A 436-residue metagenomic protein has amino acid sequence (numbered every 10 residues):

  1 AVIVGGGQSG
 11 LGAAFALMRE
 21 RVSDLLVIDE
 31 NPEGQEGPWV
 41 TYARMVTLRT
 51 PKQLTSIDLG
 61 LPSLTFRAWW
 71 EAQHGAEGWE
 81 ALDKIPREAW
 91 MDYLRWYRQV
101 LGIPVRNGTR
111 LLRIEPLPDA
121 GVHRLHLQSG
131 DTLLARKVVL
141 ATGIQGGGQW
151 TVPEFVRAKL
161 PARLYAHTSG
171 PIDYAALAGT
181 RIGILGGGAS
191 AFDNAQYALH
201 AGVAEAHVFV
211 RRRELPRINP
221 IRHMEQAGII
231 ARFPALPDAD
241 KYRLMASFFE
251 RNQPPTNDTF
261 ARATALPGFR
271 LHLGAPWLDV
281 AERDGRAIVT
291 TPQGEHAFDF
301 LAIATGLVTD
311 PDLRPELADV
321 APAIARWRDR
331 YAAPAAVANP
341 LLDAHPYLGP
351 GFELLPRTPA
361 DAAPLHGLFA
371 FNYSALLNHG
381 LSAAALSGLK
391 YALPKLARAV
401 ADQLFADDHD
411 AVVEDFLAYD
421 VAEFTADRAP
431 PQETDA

Functional and structural regions predicted by a protein language model:
A1-N31, E36, W79-A201, E205-A436: Flavin (primarily FAD) cofactor-binding/catalytic cores of flavoenzymes
G34-W39, R44: Core mature regions of organelle-targeted
Y42-L48, P161-Y165: Active-site regions of enzymes building and remodeling cell-envelope glycoconjugates
M45-A76, I221-L236: Flavin (FAD/FMN) cofactor-binding and adjacent substrate-gating region of FAD-dependent oxidoreductase domains
